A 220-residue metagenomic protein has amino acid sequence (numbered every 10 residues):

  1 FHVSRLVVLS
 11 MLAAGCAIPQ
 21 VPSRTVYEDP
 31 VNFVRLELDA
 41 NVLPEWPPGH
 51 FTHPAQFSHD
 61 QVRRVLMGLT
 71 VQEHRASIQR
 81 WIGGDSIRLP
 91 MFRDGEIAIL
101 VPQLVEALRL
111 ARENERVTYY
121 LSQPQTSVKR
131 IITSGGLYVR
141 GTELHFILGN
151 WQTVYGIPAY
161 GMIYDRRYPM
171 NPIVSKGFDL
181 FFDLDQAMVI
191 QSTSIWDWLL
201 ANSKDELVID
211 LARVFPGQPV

Functional and structural regions predicted by a protein language model:
H2-L9: Sec-dependent signal peptide recognition, specifically the positively charged N-region followed immediately by
L12-G15: C-terminal motif of bacterial Sec signal peptides marking the signal peptidase cleavage site
A17-Q20: Bacterial signal peptide processing site
R24-R112: N-terminal "first-domain core" detector
A40, L121-Q125, T133-G135, L148-Q152 (+3 more regions): A mature extracytoplasmic/lumenal domain signature
S77, E115-L121: Surface-exposed patches in mature extracellular/periplasmic domains of secreted proteins
E115, I131-G135, R140-L144, K176-F178 (+1 more regions): Envelope-exposed proteins and targeting segments
T153-V220: Polybasic, proline/glycine-rich intrinsically disordered low-complexity segments
